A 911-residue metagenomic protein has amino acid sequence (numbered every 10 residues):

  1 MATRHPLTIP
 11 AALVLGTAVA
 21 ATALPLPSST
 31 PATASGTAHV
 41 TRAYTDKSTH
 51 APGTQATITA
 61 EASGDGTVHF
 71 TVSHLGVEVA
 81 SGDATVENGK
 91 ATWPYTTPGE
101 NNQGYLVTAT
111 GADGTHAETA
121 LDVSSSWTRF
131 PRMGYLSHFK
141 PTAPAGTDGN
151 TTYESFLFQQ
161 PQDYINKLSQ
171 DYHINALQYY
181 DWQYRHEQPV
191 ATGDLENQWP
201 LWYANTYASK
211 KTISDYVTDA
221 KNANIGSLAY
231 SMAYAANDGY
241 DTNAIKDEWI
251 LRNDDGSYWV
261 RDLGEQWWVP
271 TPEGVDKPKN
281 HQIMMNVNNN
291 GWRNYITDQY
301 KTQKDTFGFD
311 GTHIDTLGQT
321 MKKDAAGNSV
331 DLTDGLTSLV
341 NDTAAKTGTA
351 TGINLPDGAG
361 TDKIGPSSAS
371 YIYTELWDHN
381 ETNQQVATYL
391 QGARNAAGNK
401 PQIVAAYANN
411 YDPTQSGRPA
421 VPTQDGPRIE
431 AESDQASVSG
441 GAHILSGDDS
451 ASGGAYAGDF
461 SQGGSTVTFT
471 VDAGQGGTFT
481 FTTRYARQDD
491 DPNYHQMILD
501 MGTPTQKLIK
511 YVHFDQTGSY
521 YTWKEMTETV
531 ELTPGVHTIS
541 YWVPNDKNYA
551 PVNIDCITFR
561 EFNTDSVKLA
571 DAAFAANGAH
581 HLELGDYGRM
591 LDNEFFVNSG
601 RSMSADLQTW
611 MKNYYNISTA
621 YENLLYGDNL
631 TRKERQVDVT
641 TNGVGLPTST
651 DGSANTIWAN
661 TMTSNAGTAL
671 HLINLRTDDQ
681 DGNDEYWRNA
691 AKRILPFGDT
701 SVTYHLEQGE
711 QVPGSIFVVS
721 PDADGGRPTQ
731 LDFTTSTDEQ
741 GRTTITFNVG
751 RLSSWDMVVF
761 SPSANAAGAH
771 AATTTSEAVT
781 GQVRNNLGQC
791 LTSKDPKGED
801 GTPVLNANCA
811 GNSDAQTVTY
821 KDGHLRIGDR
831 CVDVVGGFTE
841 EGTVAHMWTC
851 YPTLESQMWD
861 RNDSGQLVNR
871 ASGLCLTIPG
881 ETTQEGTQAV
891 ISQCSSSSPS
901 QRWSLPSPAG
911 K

Functional and structural regions predicted by a protein language model:
A21, G768-K911: Lectin-like carbohydrate-binding module/patch detector with strong preference for beta-trefoil
Q55, T59, D65-S73, D83 (+4 more regions): Extracytoplasmic
S125-F158, A229, Y234-Q303: Active-site-adjacent "subsite" loops/lids of carbohydrate-active enzymes
Y164-K211, A235-W249, P278-N280, V287-N290 (+1 more regions): Aromatic-lined carbohydrate-binding/catalytic grooves of carbohydrate-active enzymes
V287-A369, H379-Y389, N395-K400: Active-site neighborhood of glycoside hydrolase catalytic domains
P401-A420, F562-E622, R676: Aromatic/acidic polysaccharide-binding cleft in carbohydrate-active enzymes
T470, T480-Y485, A572, V644-E710 (+1 more regions): Carbohydrate-binding surface patches
T737-A769: C-terminal beta-strand-rich structural cap/linker in extracellular carbohydrate-active enzymes
